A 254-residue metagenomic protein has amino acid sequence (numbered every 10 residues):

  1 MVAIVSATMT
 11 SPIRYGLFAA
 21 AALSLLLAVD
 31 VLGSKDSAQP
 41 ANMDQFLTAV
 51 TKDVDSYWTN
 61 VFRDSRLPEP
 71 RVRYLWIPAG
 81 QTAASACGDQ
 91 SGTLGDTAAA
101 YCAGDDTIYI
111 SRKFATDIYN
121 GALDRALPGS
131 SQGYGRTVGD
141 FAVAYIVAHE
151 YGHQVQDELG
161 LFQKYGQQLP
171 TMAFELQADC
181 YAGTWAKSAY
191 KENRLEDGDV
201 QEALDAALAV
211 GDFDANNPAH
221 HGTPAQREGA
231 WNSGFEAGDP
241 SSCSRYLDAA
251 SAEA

Functional and structural regions predicted by a protein language model:
M1-I77, Q81, G88-T93: Hydrophobic or amphipathic, alpha-helical segments that drive membrane association/targeting
Q45-E69, A173-D212: Short helix/loop segments within enzyme catalytic domains that coordinate or immediately flank catalytic cofactors
G80-D124: Catalytic zinc-binding patch centered on the HExxH motif and its immediate surroundings that defines zinc-dependent
T82-A83, D140-Y145, E150-L159: Secreted/periplasmic proteins that engage bacterial cell-wall peptidoglycan
T107-S111, I146, Q154-Q156, D179-C180: Structural recognition of the beta-strand scaffold that forms the well-ordered cores of secreted hydrolase catalytic
G121-Y145, Q168-P170: Short pre-active-site segment immediately N-terminal to the catalytic Zn-binding motif
Y151-Y165, W185-Y190: Catalytic Zn2+-binding segment of zinc metalloproteases
K187-A254: Long, well-structured alpha-helical subdomains associated with metal-dependent extracellular/ecto-lumenal hydrolases
